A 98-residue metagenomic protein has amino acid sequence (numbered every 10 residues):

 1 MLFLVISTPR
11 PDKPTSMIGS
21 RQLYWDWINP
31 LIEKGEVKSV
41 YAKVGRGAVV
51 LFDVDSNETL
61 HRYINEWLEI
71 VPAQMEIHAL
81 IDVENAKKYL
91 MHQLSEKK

Functional and structural regions predicted by a protein language model:
M1-K98: Conserved, structured core segments of small domains
